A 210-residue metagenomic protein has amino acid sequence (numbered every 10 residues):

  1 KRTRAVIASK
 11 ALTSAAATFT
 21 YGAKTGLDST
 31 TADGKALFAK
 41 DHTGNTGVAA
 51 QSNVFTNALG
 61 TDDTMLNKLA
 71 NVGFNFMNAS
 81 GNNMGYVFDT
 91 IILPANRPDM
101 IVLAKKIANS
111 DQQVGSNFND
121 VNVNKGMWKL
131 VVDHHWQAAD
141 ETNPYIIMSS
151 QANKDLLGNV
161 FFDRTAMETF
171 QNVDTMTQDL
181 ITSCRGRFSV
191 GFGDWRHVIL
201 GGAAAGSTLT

Functional and structural regions predicted by a protein language model:
K1-F19, I91-I92, T182-C184: Long, contiguous amphipathic alpha-helices that act as assembly "spine/axial" helices in icosahedral shell and virion
S14, F19-A39: Conserved binding/catalytic microenvironments
A32-N75, V87-T90, N96-T210: Sequence/fold signature of self-assembling virion shell proteins
N78-G85: Short, conserved, surface-exposed binding loops centered on an aromatic residue
